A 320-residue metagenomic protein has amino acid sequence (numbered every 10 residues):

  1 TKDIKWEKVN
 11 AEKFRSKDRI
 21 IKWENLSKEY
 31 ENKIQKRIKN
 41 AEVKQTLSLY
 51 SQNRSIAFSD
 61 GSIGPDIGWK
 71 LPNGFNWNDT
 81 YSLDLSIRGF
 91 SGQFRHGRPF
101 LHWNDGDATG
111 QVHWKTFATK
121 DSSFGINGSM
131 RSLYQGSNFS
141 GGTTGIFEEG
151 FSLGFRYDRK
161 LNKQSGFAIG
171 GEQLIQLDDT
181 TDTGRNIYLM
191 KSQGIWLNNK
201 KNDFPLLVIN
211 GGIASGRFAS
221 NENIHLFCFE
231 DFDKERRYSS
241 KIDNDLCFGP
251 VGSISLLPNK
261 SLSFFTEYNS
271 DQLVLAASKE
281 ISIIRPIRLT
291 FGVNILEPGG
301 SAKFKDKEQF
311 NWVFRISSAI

Functional and structural regions predicted by a protein language model:
N10-T183, G194-N198, A277: Transmembrane beta-barrel domains of Gram-negative outer membranes and organellar outer membranes
N53-L71, N76, D84, S91 (+6 more regions): Outer-membrane beta-barrel transmembrane domain signature
W103-D107, T144-G150, N162, T180-N186 (+4 more regions): Transmembrane beta-barrel outer-membrane domains
R131-Q135, L174-Q176, A214-F218, D271-V274 (+1 more regions): Structural signature of outer-membrane beta-barrel domains
S137-T143, T180-G184, N221-C228, S278-E280 (+1 more regions): Outer-membrane beta-barrel translocator domains and adjoining extracellular loop/strand segments of Gram-negative
T290-G292: Beta-strand-rich, repetitive solenoid scaffolds
I295-E297, K303-I320: Outer-membrane beta-barrel "beta-signal"
